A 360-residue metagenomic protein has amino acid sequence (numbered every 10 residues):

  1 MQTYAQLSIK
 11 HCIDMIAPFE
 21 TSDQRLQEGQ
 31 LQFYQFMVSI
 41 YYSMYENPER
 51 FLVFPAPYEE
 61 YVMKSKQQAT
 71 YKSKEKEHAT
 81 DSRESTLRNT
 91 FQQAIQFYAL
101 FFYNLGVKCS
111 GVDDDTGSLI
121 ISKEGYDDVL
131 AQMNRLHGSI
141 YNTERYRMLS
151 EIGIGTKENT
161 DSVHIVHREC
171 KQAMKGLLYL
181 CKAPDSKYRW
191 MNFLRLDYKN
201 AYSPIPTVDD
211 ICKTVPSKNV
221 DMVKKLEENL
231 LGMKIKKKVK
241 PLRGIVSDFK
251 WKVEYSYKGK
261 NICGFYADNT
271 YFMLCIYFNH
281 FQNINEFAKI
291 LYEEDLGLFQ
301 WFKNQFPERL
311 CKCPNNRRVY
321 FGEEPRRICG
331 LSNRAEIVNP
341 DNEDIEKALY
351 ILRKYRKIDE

Functional and structural regions predicted by a protein language model:
M1-E360: Charge-dense, helix-prone N-terminal extensions
